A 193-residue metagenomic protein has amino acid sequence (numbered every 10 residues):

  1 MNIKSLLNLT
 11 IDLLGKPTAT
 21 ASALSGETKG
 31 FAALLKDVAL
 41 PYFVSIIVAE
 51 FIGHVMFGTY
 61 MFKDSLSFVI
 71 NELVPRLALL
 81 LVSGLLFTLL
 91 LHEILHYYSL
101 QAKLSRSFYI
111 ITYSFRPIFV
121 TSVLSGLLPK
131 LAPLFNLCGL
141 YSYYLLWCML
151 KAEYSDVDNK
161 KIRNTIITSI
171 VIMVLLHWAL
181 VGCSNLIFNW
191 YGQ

Functional and structural regions predicted by a protein language model:
N2-A102: Selected alpha-helical membrane-embedding segments in polytopic membrane proteins
L40-S45, V82-L86, Y113-V120, V171-L176: Hydrophobic alpha-helical transmembrane segments of multipass membrane transporters and ion channels, focusing on
I46, G84-T88, L137-Y144, H177: Alpha-helical transmembrane segments
A49-I52, L145, I187: Residue-level signal for alpha-helical transmembrane segments in multi-pass membrane proteins
E50-H54, T121-S125, L176-H177, V181: Structural signal for membrane-spanning alpha-helices in multi-pass inner-membrane proteins, emphasizing helix cores
H92, Y97-V174: Hydrophobic alpha-helical transmembrane segments and adjacent short intramembrane/lumenal linkers of inner/organellar
H177-Q193: Juxtamembrane boundary at the C-terminal end of a transmembrane helix
